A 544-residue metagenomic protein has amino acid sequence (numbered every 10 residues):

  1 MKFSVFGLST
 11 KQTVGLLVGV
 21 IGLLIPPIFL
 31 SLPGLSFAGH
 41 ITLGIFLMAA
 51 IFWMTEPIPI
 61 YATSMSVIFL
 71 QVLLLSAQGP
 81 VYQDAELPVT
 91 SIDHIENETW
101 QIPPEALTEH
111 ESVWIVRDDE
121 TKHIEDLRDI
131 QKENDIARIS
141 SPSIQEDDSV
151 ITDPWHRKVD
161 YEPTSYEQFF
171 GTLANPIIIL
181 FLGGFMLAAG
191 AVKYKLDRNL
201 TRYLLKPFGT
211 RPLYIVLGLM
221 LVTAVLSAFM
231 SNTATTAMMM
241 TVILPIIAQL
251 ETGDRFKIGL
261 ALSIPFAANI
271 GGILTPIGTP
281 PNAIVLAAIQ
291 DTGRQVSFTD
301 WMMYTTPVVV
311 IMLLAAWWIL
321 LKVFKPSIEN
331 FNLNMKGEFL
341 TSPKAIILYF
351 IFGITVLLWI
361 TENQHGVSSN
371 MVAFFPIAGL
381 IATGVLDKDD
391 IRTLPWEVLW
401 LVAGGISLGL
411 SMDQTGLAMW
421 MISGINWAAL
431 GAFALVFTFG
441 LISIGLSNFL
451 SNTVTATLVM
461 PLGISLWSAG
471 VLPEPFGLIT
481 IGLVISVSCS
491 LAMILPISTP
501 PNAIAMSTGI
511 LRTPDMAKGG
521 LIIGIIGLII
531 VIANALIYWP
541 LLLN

Functional and structural regions predicted by a protein language model:
M1-L30, G34, L187, K193 (+5 more regions): Juxtamembrane and boundary regions of transmembrane helices in multi-pass small-molecule transporters and channels
F3-S4, S31, A62, S66 (+6 more regions): Membrane-embedded alpha-helical segments and adjacent helix-loop junctions characteristic of multi-pass solute
F6-T10, L32-H40, F52-P57, P163-P176 (+6 more regions): Interfacial loop-to-helix junctions that mark the boundaries of transmembrane helices in multi-pass membrane
T13, L17, T42-L43, Y61-M65 (+12 more regions): Hydrophobic alpha-helical transmembrane segments
L17, I21, L47-I51, F69 (+17 more regions): Generic alpha-helical transmembrane segments of integral inner-membrane proteins, especially permease/transport modules
P33-S36, M48-S66, V72-G79, F169 (+4 more regions): Flexible hinge motifs at transmembrane-helix junctions and intramembrane kinks/re-entrant loops in multi-pass membrane
G34-L43, L173-M186, N232-T236, T306-M312 (+3 more regions): Structural signature of hydrophobic alpha-helical transmembrane segments
I51-I58, A189, V222-N232, P265-I277 (+3 more regions): Transmembrane alpha-helix interface/packing and boundary motifs in multi-pass membrane proteins, characterized by
